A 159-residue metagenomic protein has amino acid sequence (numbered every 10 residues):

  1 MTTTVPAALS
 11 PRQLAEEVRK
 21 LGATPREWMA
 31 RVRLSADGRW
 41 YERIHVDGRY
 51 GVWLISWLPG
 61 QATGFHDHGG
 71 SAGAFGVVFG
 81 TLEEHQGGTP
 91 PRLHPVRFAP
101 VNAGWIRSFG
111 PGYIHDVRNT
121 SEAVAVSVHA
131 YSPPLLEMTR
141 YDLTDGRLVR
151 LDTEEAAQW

Functional and structural regions predicted by a protein language model:
M1-R26: N-terminal leader/capping segments at the start of a protein or of a new domain
A30-Q61: A short glycine-rich, His/Asp/Glu-containing loop-to-beta-strand
W53-H68, G110-G112: Conserved short histidine dyad/triad with adjacent acidic residue
P59, G70-G88: Glycine- and acidic-residue-biased ligand/ion/polar-headgroup-sensing regions
F65-H68, H85-T89, H94-V96, N119 (+1 more regions): A short secondary-structure junction signal
A74, G88-H115, T153: Short acidic-glycine-tyrosine-enriched beta hairpin
N102, G110-E137: Ligand-binding loop in jelly-roll beta-barrel domains
P133-W159: Conserved double-stranded beta-helix
